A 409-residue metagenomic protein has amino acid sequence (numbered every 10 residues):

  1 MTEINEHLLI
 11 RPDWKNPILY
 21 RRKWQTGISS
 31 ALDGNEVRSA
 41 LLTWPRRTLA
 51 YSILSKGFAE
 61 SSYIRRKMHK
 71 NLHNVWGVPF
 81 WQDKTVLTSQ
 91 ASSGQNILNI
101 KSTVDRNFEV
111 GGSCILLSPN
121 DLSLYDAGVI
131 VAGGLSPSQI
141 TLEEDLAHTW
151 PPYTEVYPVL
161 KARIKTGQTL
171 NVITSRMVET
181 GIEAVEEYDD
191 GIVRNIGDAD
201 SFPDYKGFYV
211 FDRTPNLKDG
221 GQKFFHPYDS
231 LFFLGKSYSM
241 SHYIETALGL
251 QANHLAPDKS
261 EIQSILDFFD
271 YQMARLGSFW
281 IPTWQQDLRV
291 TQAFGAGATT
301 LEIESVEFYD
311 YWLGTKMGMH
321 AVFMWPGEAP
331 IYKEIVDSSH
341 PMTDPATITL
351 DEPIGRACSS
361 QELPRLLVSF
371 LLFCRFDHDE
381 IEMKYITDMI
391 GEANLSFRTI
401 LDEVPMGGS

Functional and structural regions predicted by a protein language model:
T2-T26, R38, F80, V104 (+7 more regions): Small/polar beta-strand repeat architecture
K15-E60, N216-L266: Short secondary-structure "cap/edge" segments that initiate or terminate local elements
V37-W44, V86-Q90, V172-I173, Y238-E245 (+2 more regions): Short, flexible, solvent-exposed loop/turn segments with mixed acidic/basic and small polar residues
R46-A50, Q95-I97, M177-E179, A247-Q251 (+2 more regions): Intrinsic-disorder/low-complexity, polar/charged segments enriched in Ser/Thr/Lys/Arg/Asp/Glu/Gln
L54-H148, F211-R213, K259-I265, D270-R356 (+1 more regions): Autoprocessing Asn-cyclization modules and mimics
